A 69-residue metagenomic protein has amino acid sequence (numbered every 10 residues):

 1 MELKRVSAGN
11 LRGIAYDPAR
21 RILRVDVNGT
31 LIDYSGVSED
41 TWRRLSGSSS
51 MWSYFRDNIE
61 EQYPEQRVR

Functional and structural regions predicted by a protein language model:
M1-R69: Acidic/histidine-enriched, beta-strand-rich ligand/metal-binding domains
